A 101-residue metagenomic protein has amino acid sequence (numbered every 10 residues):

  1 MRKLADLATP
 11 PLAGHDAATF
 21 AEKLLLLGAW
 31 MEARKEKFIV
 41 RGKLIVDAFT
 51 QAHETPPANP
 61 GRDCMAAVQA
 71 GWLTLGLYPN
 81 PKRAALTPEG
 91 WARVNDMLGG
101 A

Functional and structural regions predicted by a protein language model:
M1-I39, L98-G99: Short alpha-helical segments that sit at the start of domains
P10-G14, V46-P56: Short helix-coil junctions and helix-kink-helix linkers
A21-L25, K43, G61, P88: Non-catalytic, well-ordered alpha-helical scaffold segments
E36-A48: Short acidic, hydrophobic short linear motifs in intrinsically disordered regions
D47, R62, A66, A92: DNA-binding alpha-helical recognition surfaces that contact promoter or target DNA
E54-Q69: Short amphipathic alpha-helical interaction segments
V68-Y78: A short, conserved structural fragment
G76-G99: Accessory beta->alpha helical hairpin/"wing" motif in late/C-terminal subdomains of nucleic-acid enzymes
